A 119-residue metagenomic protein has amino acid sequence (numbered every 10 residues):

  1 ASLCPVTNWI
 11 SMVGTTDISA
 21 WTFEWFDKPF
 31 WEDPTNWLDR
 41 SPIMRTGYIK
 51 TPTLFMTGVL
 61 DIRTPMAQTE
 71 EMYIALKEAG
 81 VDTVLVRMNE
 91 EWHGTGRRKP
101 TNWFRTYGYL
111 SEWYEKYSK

Functional and structural regions predicted by a protein language model:
A1-K119: Active-site-proximal cap/loop segments of hydrolase catalytic domains
